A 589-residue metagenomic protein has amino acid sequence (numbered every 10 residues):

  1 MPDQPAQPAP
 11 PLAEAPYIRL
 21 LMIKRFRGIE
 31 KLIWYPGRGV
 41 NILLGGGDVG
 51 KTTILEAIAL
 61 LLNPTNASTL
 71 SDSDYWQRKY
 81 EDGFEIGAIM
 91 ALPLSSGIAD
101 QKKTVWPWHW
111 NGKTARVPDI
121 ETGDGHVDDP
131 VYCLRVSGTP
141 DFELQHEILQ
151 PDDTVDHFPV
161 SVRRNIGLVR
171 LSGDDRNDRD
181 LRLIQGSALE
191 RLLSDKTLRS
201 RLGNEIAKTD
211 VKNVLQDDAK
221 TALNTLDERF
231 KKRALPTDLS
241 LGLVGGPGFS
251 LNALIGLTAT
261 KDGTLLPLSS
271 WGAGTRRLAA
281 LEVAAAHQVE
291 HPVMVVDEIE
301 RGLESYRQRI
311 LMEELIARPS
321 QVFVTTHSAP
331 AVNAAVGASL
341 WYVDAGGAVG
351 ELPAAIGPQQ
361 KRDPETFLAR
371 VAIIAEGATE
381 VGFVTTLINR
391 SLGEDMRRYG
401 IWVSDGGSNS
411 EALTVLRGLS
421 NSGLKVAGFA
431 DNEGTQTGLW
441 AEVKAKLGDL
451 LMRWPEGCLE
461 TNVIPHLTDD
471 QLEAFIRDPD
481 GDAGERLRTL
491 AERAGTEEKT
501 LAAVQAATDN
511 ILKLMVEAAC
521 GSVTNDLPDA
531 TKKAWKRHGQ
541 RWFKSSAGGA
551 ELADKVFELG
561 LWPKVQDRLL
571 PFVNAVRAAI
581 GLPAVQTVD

Functional and structural regions predicted by a protein language model:
M1-N63, S250-L251, G256-T366, G382 (+2 more regions): Switch/communication elements of ASCE P-loop NTPase nucleotide-binding domains
P2-L12, H146, A188-L278, V283-V293: Extended helical coiled-coil dimerization/tether regions that scaffold and oligomerize large DNA-maintenance assemblies
Y35, G46, R78-D82, G125-D129 (+5 more regions): Conserved catalytic network of the ASCE P-loop NTPase/AAA+ motor domain
L55-D128: Conserved P-loop NTP-binding catalytic core
E81-I86, P130-Y132, R164-L168, E290-H291 (+6 more regions): Short glycine-/polar-rich loops that comprise or flank the Walker A/P-loop and associated switch/sensor motifs
K103-S194: A sensor for short, sequence-defined functional sites
D156-L226, V463-E473, R477-D482: Coupling/switch segment of ABC-type P-loop NTPase heads
A369-A372, V381-D589: Acidic, Mg2+-coordinating catalytic modules of nucleic-acid enzymes
